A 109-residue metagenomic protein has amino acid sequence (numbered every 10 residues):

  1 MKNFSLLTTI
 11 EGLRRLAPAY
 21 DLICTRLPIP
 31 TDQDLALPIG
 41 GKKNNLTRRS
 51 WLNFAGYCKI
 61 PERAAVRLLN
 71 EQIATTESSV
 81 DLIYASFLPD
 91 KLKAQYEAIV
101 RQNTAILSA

Functional and structural regions predicted by a protein language model:
M1-A109: Anionic ligand-binding catalytic core segments
